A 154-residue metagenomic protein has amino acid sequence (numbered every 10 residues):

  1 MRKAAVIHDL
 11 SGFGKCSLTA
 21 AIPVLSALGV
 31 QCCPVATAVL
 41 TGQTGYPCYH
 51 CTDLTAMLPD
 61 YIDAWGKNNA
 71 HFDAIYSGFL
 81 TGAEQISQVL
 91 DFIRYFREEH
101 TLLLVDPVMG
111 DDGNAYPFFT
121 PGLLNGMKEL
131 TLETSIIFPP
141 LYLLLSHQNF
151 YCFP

Functional and structural regions predicted by a protein language model:
M1-D73, Q148-P154: Small-residue (G/A/S/T)-rich helix-start motifs and N-terminal tracts that mark the onset
G12-G14, G29, G42-G45, G66 (+5 more regions): Residue-identity detector for glycine
S77, A83-P154: Conserved beta-alpha-beta core of the PfkB/ribokinase-like small-molecule kinase fold
